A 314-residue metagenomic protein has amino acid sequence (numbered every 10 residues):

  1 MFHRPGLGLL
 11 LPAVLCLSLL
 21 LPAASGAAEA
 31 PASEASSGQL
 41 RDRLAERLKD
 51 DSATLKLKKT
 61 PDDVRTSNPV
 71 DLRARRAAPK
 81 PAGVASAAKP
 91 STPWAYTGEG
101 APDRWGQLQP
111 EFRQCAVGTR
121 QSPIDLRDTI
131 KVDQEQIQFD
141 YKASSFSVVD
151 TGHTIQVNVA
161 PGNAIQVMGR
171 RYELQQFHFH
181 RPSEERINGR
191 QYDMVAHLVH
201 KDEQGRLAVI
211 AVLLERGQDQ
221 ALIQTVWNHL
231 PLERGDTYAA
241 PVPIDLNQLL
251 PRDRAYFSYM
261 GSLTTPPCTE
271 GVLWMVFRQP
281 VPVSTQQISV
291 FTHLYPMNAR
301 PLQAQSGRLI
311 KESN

Functional and structural regions predicted by a protein language model:
F2-P12, L21-N314: Alpha-carbonic anhydrase
